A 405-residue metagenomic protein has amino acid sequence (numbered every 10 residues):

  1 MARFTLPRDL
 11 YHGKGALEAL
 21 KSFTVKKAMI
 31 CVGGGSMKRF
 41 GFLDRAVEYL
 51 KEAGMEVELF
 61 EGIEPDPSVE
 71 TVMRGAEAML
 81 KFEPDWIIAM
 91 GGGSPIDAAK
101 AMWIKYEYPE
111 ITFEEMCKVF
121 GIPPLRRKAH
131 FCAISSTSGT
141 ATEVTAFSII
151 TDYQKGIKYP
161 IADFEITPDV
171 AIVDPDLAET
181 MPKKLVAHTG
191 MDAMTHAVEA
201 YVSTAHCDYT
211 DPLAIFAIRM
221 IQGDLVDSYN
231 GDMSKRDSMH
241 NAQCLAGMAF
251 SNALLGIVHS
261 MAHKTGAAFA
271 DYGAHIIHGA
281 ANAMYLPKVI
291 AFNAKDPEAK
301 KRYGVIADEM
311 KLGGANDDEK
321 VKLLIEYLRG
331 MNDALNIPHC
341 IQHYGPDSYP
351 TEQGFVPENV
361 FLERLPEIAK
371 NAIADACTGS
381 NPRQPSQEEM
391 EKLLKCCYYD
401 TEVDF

Functional and structural regions predicted by a protein language model:
M1-W86, I341: ATP/NTP phosphate-donor binding region
G34-G35, T137, V289: Residue-level signal for short, function-critical loop segments
R74-A76, P95-P109, V144-T145: Short Gly/Thr/Asp-enriched flexible loops that form oxyanion-binding sites at enzyme active sites
P84-K100, S136-T142, H275-I276: Glycine/serine-rich anion-binding loops at beta->alpha junctions that coordinate negatively charged ligand groups
E107-H206, K301-V305: A glycine/threonine-rich phosphate-anchoring loop and its flanking beta-alpha core in nucleotide/phosphate-binding
A200-Y327: Active-site segments that bind and position negatively charged phosphate/pyrophosphate groups
A307-F405: C-terminal charged capping/lid subdomain of soluble metabolic enzymes
